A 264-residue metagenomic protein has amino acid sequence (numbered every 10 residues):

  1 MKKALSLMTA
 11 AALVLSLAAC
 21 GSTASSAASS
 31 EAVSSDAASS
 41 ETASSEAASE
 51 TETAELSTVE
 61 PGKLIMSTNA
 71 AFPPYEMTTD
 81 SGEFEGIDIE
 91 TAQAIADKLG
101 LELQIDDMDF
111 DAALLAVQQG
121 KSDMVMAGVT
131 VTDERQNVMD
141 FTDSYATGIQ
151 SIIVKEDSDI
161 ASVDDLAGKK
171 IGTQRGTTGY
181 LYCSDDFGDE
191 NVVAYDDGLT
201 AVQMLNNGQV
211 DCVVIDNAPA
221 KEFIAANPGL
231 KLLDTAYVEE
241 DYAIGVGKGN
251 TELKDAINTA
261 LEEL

Functional and structural regions predicted by a protein language model:
A19-V33, A37-E41: Bacterial lipoprotein signal-peptidase II cleavage site
E52-G128: Extracytoplasmic small-molecule ligand-binding "clamshell" domains of the periplasmic binding protein/Venus flytrap
L64-T68, V163-G176, N191: Short loop->beta-strand "edge-of-pocket" segments that line small-molecule binding or catalytic clefts across diverse
A70, A146-V154, N217, K221-E262: Periplasmic-binding protein-like
I89-E90, Q104-A116, S158, T178 (+2 more regions): Short helix-initiation/N-cap motifs at beta->coil->alpha
I89-K98, D157, K170, R175-T177 (+1 more regions): Extended ligand-binding regions for polar small-molecule ligands
Q93, E102-D165, K231, A236: Acidic, polar ligand-binding/catalytic clefts
D111-A112, V129-N137, Y182-D185, N206-N207 (+1 more regions): A ligand-binding cleft/hinge motif common to bilobed small-molecule-binding domains
